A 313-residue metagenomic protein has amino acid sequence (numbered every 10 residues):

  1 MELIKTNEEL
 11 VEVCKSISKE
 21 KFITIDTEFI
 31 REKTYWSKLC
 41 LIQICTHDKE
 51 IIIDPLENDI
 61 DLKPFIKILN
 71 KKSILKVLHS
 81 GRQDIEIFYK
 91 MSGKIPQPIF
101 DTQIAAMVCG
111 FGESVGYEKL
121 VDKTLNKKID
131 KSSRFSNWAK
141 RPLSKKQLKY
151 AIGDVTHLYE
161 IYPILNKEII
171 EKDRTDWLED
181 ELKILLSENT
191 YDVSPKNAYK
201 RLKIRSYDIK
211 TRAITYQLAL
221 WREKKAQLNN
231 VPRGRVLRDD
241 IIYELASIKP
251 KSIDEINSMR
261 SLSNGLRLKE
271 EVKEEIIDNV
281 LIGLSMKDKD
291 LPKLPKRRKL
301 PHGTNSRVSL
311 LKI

Functional and structural regions predicted by a protein language model:
E2-E12, S18-I25, I30-E168: Conserved DEDDh/DEDDy metal-dependent 3′-5′ exonuclease domain
K145, L165-I313: Accessory DNA-binding and partner-docking regions appended to nucleic-acid-acting proteins, especially the terminal
